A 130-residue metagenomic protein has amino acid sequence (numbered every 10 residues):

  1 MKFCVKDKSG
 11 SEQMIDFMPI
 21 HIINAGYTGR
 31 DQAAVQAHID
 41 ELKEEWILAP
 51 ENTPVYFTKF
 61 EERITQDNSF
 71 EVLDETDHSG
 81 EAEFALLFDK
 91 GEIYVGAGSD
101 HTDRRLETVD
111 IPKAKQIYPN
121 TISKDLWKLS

Functional and structural regions predicted by a protein language model:
M1-S130: Catalytic-core "active-site belt" of small-molecule-metabolizing enzymes, emphasizing His/Asp/Glu-rich regions
